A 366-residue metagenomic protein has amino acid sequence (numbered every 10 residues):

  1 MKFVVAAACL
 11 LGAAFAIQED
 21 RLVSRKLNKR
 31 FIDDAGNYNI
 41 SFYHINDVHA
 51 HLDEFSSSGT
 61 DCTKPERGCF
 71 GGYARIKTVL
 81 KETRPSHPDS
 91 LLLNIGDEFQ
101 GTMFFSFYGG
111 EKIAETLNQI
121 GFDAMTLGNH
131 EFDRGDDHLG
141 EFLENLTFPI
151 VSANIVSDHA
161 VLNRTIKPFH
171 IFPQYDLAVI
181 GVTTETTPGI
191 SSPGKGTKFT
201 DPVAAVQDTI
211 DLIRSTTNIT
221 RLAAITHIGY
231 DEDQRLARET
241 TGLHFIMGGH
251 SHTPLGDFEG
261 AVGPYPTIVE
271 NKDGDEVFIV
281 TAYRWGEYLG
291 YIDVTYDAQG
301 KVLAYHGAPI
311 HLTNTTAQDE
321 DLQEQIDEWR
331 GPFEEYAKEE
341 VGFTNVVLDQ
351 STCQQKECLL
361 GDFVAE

Functional and structural regions predicted by a protein language model:
M1-E19: Fungal secretory targeting signals
I17-T313, L360-A365: Acidic, metal/ion-coordinating pockets
I292-T295, K301-E366: Hard-cation-handling environments
